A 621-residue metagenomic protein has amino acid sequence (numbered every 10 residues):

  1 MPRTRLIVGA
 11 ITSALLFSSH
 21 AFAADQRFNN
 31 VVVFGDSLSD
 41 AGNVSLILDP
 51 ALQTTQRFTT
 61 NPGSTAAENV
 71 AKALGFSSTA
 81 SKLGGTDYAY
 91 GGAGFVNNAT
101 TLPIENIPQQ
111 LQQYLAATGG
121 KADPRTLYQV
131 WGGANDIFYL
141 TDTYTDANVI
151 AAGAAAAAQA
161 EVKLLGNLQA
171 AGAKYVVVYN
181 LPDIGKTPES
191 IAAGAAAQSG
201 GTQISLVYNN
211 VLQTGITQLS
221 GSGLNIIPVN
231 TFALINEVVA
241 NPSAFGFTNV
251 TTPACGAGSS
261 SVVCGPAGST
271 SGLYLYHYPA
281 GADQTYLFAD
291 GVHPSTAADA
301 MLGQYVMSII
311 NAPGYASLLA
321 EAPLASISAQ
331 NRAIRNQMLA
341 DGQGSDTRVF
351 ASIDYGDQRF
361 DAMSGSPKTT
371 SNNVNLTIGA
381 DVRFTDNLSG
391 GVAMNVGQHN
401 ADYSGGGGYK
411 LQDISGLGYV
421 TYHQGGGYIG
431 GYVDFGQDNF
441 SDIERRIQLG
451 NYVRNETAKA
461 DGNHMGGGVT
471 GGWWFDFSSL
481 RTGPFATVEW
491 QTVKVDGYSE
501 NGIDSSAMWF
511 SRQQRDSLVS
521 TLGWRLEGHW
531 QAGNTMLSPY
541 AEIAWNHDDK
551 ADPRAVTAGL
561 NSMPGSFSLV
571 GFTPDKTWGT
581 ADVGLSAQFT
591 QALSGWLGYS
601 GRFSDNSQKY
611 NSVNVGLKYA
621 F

Functional and structural regions predicted by a protein language model:
M1-D25: Gram-negative bacterial Sec-dependent N-terminal signal peptides
R3, A23-D346, I353-A362: Conserved active-site regions of diverse hydrolases
I11, L15, L46-D49, D142-D146 (+7 more regions): Short, glycine/charged-enriched secondary-structure capping and boundary segments
I11-L15, A325-R335, W545, Y599: Short, Φ-rich (hydrophobic/aromatic) sequence segments
F17, S220-S222, H423, G533: Short, structurally constrained coil/turn elements that cap an alpha-helix or connect an alpha-helix to the following
S18, I310-N311, N606: A short hydrophobic/aromatic micro-motif that marks alpha-helical segments and, especially, helix-coil
D346-F621: Membrane translocator/pore-forming domains, dominated by Gram-negative outer-membrane beta-barrels
